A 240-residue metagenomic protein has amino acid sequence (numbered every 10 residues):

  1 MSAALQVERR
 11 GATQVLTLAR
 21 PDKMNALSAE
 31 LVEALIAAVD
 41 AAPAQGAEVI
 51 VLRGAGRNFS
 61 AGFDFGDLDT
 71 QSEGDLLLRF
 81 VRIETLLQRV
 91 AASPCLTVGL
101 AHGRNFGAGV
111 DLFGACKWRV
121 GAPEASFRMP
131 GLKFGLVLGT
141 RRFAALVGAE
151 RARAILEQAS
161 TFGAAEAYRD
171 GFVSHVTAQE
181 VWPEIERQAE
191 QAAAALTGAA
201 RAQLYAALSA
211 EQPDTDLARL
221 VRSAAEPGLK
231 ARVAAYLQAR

Functional and structural regions predicted by a protein language model:
M1-A55: Conserved CoA-thioester-binding segment of acyl-CoA-metabolizing enzymes
L16, L52, L112-G114, A167 (+1 more regions): Hydrophobic/aromatic residues within transmembrane alpha-helices of multi-pass small-molecule transporters
A38, R82-P94: Catalytic-core regions built around general acid/base machinery
G54-L86, N105: Glycine- (often His-adjacent) and acidic-residue-rich active-site loop that binds/positions the CoA thioester
L86, V90, F106-L156, I185-A189: CoA-thioester-processing core
L100-A101, P130: Structural motif
V120-A125, V173-A218, P227: C-terminal long alpha-helix characteristic of the crotonase
A159-E166: Acidic, divalent-metal-coordinating active-site segment for phosphoryl/phosphodiester hydrolysis, typified by short
